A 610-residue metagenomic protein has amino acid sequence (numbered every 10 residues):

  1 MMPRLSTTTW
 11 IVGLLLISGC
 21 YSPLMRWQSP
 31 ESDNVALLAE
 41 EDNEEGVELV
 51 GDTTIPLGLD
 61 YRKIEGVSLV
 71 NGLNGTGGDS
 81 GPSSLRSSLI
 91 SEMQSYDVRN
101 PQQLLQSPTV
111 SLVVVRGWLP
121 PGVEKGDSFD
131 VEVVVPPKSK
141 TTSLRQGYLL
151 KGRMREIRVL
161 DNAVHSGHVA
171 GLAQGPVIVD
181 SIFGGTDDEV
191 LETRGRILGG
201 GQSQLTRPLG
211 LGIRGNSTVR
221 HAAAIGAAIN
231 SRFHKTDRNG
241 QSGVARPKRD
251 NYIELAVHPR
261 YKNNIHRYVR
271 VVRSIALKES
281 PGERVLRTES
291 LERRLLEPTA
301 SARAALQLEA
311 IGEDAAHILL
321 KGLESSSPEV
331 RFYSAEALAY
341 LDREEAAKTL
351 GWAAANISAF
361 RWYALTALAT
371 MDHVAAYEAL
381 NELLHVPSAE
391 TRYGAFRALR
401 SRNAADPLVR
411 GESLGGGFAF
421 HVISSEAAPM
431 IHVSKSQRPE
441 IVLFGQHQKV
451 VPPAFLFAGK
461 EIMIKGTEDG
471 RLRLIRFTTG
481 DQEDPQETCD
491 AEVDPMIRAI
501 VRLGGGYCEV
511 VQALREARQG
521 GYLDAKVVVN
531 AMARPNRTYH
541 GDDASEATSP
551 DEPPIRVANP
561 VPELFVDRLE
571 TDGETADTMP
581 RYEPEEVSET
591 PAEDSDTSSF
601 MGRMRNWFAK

Functional and structural regions predicted by a protein language model:
M1-W10: Bacterial N-terminal signal peptides that target proteins for export
I17-G19: C-terminal motif of bacterial Sec signal peptides marking the signal peptidase cleavage site
Y21-D60, E65, N71-A300, I311 (+5 more regions): Beta-strand/loop-dominated core regions that host nucleotide or nucleotide-derived cofactor-binding catalytic loops
I90, G226, N230, H266-V269 (+7 more regions): Predominant activation on well-ordered alpha-helical scaffold segments within soluble catalytic domains
P281-R293, E313-E324, R343-A354, H373-H385 (+1 more regions): Amphipathic alpha-helical scaffolding segments comprising HEAT/armadillo-like alpha-solenoid repeats
S301-I311, K321-G322, R331-R343, G351-W352 (+3 more regions): Structural detector for internal amphipathic alpha-helices that build alpha-solenoid repeat scaffolds
S325-P328, A355-N356, H385-A395, C508-Q512: Core subunits and conserved enzymes of cellular information-processing and envelope-translocation systems across
